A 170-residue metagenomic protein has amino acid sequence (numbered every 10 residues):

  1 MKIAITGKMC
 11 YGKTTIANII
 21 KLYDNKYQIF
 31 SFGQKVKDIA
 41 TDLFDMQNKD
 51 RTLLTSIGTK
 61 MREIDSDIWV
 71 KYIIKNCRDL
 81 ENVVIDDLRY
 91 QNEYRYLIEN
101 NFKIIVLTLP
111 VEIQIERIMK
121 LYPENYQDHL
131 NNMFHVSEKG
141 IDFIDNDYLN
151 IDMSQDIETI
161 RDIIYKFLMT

Functional and structural regions predicted by a protein language model:
K8: P-loop (Walker A) phosphate-binding loop of NTP-binding proteins
K13: Conserved lysine of the Walker
I16: Hydrophobic positions on the alpha1 helix immediately C-terminal to the Walker A/P-loop
I19: Active-site signature of alpha/beta-hydrolase-fold catalytic machinery across serine- and Asp/Cys-nucleophile hydrolases
Y23, Q28, I74-Y122: ATP-dependent NMP and nucleoside kinases share a basic, alpha-helical "lid"
Q28-N82, R89-N92: ATP-dependent small-molecule kinase phosphotransfer cores that center on conserved nucleotide phosphate-binding segments
I68, I73, I98, L107-T170: Small-molecule kinase domains that catalyze NTP-dependent phosphoryl transfer to phosphate-bearing small molecules
